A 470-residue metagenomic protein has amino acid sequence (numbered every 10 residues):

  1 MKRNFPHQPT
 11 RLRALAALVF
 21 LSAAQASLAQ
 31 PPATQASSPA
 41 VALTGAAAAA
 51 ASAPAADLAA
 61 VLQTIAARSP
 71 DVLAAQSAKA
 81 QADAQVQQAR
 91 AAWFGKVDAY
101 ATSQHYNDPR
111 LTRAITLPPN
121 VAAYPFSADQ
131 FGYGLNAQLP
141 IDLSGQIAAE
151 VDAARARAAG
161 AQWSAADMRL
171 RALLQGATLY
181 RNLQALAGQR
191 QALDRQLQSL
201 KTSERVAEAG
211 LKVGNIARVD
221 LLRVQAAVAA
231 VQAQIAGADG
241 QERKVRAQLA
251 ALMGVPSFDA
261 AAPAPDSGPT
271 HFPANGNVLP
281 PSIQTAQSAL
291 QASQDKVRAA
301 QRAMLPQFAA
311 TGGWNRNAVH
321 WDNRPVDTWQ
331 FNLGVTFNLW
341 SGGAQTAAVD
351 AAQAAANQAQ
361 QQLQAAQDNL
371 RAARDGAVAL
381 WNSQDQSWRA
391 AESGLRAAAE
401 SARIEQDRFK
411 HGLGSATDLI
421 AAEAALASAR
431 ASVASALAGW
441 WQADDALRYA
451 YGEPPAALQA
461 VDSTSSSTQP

Functional and structural regions predicted by a protein language model:
K2-R3, A56, R169-L279, Q284 (+3 more regions): Periplasmic alpha-helical coiled-coil/stalk elements that build and connect Gram-negative outer-membrane
K2-T10, L28-A40, A50, N107 (+1 more regions): Acidic, low-complexity, intrinsically disordered peripheral segments
A29-A99, D108, I141, M253-R298 (+4 more regions): Bacterial Sec-pathway N-terminal export signals of envelope proteins
A60, Q130-G132, T178, R223 (+2 more regions): Transmembrane beta-barrel architecture of outer-membrane proteins
V72-A89, M168, A172-R195, T202 (+6 more regions): Amphipathic alpha-helical coiled-coil segments
L73, K96-T116, A123-S127, Q138-D167 (+3 more regions): Small/polar (Gly/Ser/Thr/Ala-rich) solvent-exposed segments that form structured loops/beta-strands/short helices used
